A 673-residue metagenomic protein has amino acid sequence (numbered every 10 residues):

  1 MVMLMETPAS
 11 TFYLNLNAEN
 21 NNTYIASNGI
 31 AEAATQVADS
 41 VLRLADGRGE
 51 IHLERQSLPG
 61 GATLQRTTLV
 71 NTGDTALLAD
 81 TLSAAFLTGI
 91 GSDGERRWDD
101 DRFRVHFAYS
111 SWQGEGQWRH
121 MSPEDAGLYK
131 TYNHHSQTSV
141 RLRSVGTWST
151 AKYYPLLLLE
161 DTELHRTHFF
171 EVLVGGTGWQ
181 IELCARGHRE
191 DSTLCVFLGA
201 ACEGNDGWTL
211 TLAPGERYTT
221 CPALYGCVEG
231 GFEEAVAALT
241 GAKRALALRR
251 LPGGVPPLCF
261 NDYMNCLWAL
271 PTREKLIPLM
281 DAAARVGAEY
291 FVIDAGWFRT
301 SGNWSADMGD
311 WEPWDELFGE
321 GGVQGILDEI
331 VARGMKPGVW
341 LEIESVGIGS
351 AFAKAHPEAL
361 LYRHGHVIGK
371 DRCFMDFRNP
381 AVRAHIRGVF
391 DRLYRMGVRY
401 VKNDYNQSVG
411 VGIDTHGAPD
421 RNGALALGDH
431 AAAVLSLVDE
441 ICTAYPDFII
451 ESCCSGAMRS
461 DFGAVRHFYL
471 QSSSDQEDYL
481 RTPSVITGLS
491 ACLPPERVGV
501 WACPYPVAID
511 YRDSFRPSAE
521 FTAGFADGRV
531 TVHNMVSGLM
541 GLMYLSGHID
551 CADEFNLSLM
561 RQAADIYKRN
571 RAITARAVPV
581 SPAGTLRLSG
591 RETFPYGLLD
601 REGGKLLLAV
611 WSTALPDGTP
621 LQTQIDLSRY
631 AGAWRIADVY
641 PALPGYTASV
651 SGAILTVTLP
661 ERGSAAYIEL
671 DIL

Functional and structural regions predicted by a protein language model:
V2-R189, D206, A637-Y646, V657: Polysaccharide-binding surfaces and accessory modules of carbohydrate-active proteins
M3, P8, F12, L16-A26 (+4 more regions): Active-site-proximal substrate-binding groove within the catalytic cores of carbohydrate-active enzymes
T67, G215, F260, I330 (+4 more regions): Conserved, mostly hydrophobic/aromatic
L194-G204: Short, structured beta-strand/loop micro-motifs enriched in basic residues and often containing a Trp
L210-E229, R662-D671: Short Pro-Gly-centered flexible turn/kink motifs
V255-R387, Y400, V409-G412, G417-P419: Aromatic-lined carbohydrate-binding/catalytic grooves of carbohydrate-active enzymes
I293, N403-Y405, S452: Conserved beta-strand positions
G319-M335, A426-Y445: Alpha-helix-loop-beta-strand connector modules within alpha/beta enzyme cores
